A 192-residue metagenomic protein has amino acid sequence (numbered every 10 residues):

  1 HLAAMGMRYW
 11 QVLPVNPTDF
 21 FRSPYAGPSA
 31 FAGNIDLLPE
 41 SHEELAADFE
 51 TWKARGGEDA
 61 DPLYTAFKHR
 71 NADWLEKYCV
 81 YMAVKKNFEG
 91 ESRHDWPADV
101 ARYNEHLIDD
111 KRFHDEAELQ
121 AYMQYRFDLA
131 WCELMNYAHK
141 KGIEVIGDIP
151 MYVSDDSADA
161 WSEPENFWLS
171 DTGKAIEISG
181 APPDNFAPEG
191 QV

Functional and structural regions predicted by a protein language model:
H1-L169: Acidic/aromatic-lined carbohydrate-recognition and catalytic surfaces of CAZymes acting on diverse glycans
D155-V192: Active-site-adjacent "subsite" loops/lids of carbohydrate-active enzymes
